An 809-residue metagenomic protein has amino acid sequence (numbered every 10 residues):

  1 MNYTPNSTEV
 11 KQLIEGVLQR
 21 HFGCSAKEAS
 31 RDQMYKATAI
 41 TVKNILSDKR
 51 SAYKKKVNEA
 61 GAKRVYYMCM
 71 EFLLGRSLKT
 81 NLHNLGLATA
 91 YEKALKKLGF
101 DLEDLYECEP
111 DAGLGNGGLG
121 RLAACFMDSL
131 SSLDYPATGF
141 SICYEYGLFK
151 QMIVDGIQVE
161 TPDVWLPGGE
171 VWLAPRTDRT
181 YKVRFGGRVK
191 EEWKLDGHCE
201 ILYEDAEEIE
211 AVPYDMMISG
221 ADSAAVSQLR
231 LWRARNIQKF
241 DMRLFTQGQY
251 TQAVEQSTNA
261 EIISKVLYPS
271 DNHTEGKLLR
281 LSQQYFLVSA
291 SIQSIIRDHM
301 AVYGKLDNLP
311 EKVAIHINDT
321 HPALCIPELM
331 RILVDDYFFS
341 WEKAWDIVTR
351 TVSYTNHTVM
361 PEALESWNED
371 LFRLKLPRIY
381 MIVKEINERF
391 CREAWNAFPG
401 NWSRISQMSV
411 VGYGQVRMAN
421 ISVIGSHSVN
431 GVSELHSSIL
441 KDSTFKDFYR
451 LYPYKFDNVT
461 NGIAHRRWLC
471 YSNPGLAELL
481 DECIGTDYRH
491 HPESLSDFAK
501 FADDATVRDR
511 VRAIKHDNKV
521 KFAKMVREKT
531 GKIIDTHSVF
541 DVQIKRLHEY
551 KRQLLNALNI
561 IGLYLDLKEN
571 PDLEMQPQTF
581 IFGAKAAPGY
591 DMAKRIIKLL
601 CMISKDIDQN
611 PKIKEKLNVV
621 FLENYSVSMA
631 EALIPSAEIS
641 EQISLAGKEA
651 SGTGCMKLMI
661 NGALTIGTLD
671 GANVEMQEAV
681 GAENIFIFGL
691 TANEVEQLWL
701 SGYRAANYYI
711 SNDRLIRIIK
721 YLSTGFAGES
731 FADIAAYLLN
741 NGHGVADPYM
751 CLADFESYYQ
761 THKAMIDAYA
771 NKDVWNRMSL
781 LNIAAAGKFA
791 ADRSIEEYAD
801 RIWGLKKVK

Functional and structural regions predicted by a protein language model:
M1-K809: A conserved ligand/cofactor-binding region detector
